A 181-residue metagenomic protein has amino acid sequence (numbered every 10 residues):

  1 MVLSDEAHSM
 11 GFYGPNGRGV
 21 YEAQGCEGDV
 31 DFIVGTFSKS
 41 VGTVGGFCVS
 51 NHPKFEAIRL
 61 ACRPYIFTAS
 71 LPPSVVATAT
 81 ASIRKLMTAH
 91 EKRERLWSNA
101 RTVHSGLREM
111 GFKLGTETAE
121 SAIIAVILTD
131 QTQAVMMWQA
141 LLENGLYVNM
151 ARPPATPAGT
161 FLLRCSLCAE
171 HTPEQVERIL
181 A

Functional and structural regions predicted by a protein language model:
M1-A23: Conserved PLP phosphate-binding loop immediately N-terminal to the Schiff-base lysine helix in PLP-dependent enzymes
D5, G46, A79, L96 (+2 more regions): Residue-level signature of catalytic and energy-coupling elements of molecular machines, predominantly ATP/GTP-dependent
A7-S9, H52, P72, P153-A155: Short, ordered loop/turn segments at secondary-structure junctions
N16, E22-A57: Active-site PLP attachment segment
V44-G45, C62-L71: A short glycine-threonine-serine/GTX helix/turn-capping micro-motif
V76-E94, S105-M110: Amphipathic alpha-helix from the class-I
E94-V103, R108-G145, A155-T160, L167-A169: Conserved PLP-binding catalytic core of the aspartate aminotransferase-like
